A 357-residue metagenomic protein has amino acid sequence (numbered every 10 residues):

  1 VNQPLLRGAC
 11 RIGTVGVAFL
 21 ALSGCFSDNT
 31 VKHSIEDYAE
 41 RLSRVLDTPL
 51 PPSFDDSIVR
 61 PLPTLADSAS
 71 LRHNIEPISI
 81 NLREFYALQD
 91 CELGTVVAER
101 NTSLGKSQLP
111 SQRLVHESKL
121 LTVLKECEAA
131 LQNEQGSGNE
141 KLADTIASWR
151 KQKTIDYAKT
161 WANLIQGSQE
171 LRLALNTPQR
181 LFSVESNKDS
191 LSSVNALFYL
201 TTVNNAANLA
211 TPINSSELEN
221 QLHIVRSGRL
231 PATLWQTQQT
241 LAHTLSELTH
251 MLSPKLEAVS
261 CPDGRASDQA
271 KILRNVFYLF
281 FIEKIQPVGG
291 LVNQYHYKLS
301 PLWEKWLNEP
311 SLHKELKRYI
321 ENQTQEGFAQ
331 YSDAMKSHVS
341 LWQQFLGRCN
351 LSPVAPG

Functional and structural regions predicted by a protein language model:
N2-G13: Bacterial N-terminal signal peptides that target proteins for export
I12-L20: Sec-dependent N-terminal signal peptides
L22-G24: C-terminal motif of bacterial Sec signal peptides marking the signal peptidase cleavage site
D28-E185: N-terminal Sec/ER secretory leader and immediately downstream segment of secreted/extracellular precursors
K141-K305: Extended amphipathic alpha-helical interaction segments
G290-G357: Hydrophilic extracytoplasmic domains
